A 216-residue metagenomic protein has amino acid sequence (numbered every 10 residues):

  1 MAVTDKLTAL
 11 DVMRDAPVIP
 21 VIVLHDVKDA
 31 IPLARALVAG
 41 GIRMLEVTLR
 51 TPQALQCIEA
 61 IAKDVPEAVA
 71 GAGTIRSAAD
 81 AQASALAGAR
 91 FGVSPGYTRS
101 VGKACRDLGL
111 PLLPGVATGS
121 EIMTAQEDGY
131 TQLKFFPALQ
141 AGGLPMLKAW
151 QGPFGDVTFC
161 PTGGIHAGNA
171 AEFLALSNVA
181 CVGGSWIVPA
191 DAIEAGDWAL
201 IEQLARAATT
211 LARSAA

Functional and structural regions predicted by a protein language model:
M1-R90, D107, D156, A167-G168 (+1 more regions): Conserved N-terminal beta1-alpha1 strand-loop-helix module at the mouth
V23-K28, A72-A78, S94-T98, P114-G119 (+2 more regions): Glycine-rich beta-to-alpha transition loops that act as phosphate-gripper elements at the mouths of alpha/beta enzyme
L33, S77-A87, S120-D128, I165-C181: Catalytic cores of alpha/beta
A68-A72, R90-G96, P111-G115, T131-P137 (+2 more regions): Short hydrophobic/aromatic-enriched beta-strand-loop microsegments
D80-A81, A85-A125: Hydrophobic, well-structured mid-protein blocks that either form specific transmembrane helices
F91, P95-V101, K134-L144, N178-L200: Glycine-rich phosphate-binding active-site loops on the catalytic face of alpha/beta enzymes
R106, F135-F136, F154: Conserved catalytic cores of soluble enzyme domains, especially glycine-rich substrate-binding beta-alpha loops
G119-L133, G143-P153: Anionic-ligand binding region
